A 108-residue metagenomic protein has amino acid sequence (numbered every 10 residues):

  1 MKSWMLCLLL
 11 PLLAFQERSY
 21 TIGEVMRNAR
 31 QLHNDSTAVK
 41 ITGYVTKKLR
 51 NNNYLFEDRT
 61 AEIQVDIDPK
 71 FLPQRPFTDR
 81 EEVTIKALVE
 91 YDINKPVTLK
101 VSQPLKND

Functional and structural regions predicted by a protein language model:
W4-L12: Sec-dependent N-terminal signal peptides
A14-D108: OB-fold and OB-like single-stranded nucleic-acid-recognition modules and their adjacent interaction interfaces
